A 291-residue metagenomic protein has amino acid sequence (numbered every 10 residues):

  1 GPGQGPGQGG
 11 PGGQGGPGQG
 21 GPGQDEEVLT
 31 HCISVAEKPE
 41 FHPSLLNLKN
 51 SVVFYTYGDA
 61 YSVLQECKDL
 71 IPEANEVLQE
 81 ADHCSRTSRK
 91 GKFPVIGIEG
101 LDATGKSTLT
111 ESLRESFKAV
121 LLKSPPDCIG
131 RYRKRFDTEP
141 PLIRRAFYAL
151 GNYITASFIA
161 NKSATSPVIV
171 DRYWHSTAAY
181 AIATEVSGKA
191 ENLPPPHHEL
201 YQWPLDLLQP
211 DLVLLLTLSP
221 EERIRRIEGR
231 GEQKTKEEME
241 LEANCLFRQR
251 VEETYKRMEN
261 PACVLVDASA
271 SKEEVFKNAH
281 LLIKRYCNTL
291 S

Functional and structural regions predicted by a protein language model:
G1-G5, G16-R89, E221-S291: NTP-dependent small-molecule kinase module
V95: Walker A (P-loop) ATP-phosphate-binding motif of ABC ATPase nucleotide-binding domains
I98: Hydrophobic anchor at the beta1->P-loop junction of P-loop NTPases
L101: P-loop (Walker A) phosphate-binding loop of NTP-binding proteins
K106: Conserved lysine of the Walker
L109: Hydrophobic positions on the alpha1 helix immediately C-terminal to the Walker A/P-loop
A119-H198: ATP-dependent small-molecule kinase phosphotransfer cores that center on conserved nucleotide phosphate-binding segments
T177-E253: A glycine- and Lys/Arg-enriched "phosphate-lid" helix/loop adjacent to the NTP-binding pocket of small-molecule kinases
